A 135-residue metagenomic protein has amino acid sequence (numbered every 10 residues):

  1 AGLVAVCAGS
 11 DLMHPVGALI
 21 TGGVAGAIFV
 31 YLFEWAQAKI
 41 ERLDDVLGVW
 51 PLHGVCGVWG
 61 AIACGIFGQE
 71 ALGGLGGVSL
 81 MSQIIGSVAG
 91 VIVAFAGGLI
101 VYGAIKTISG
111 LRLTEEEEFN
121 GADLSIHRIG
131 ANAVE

Functional and structural regions predicted by a protein language model:
A1-E135: Glycine- and aromatic-enriched membrane alpha-helices
